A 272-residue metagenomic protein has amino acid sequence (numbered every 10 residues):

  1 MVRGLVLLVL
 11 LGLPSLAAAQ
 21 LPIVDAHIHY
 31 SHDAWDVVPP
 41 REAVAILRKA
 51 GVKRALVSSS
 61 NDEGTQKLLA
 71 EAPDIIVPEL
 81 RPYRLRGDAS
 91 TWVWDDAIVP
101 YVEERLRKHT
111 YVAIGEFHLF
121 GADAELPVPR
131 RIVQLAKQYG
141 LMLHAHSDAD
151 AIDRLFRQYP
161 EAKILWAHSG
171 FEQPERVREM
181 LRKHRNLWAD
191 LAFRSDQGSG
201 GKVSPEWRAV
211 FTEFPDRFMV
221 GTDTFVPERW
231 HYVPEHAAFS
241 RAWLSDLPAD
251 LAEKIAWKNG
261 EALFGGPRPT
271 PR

Functional and structural regions predicted by a protein language model:
M1-V9: Bacterial N-terminal signal peptides that target proteins for export
R3, L21-V24, D36, R41-S58 (+3 more regions): Mid-to-C-terminal alpha-helical segments outside catalytic/metal-binding sites
G12-P14: N-terminal signal peptide c-region/cleavage motif recognized by signal peptidases
A18-H32: Replace "His-x-His-based motif
I28, F117, S169, T222-T224: Active-site metal-binding loops of divalent metal-dependent hydrolases
S31-D33, D62-T65, L85-G87, F120-D123 (+4 more regions): Active-site environment of divalent metal-dependent phosphoester hydrolases
E63-M142, W188, F193-D196: Active-site gating/metal-coordination segments in enzymes
L80, V93, D123-V220, P271: Catalytic pocket-lining loop regions of alpha/beta-barrel enzymes, especially the amidohydrolase/enolase/GH5 lineages
